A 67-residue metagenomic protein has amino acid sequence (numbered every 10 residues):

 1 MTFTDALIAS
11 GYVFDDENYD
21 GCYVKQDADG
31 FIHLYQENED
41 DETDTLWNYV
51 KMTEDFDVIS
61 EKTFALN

Functional and structural regions predicted by a protein language model:
M1-Y12: Amphipathic alpha-helical segments
V13-T63, N67: Acidic, low-complexity, intrinsically disordered interaction modules
